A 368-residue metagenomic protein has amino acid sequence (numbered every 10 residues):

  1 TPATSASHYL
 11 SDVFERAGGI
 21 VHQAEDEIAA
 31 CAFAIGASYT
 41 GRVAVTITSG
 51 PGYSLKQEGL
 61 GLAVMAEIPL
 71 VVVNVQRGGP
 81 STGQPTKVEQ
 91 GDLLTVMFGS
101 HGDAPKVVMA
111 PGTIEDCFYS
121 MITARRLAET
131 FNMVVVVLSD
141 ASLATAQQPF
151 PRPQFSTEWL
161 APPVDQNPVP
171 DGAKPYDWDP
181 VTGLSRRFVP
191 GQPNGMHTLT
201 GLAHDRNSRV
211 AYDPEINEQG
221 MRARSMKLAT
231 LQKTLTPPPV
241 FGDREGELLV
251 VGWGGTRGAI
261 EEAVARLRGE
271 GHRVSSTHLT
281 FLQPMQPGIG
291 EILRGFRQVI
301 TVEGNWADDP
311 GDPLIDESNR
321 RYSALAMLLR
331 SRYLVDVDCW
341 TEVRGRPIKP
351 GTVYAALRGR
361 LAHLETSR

Functional and structural regions predicted by a protein language model:
T1-G99, A104-K106, A110-P111, C339 (+3 more regions): Thiamine diphosphate
P2-A6, A29-A32, Y53-K56, G78-T82 (+6 more regions): Flexible loop/turn segments at secondary-structure boundaries
V21-A24, G50, E115, V251-G254 (+1 more regions): Residue-level marker of alpha-helix boundaries and capping positions
G36-A37, V43-I47, C117-S120, R125-A128: Conserved catalytic-core segments centered on acid/base and nucleophilic motifs
P111-G112, D140: Structured loops at beta-to-helix junctions and adjacent beta-edge loops in soluble globular domains
S120, R125-R368: Flexible, low-complexity linker and terminal segments
